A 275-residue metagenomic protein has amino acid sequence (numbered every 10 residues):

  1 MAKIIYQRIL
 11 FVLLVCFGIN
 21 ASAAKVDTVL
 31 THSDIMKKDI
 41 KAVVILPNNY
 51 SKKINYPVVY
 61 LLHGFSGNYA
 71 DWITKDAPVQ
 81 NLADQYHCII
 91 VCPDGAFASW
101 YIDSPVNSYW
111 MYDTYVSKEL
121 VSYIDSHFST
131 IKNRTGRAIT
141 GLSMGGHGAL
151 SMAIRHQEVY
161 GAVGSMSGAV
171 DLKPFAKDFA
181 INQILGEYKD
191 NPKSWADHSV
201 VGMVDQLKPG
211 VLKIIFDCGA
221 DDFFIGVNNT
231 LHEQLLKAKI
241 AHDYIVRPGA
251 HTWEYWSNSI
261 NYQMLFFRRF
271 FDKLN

Functional and structural regions predicted by a protein language model:
M1-I5: N-terminal hydrophobic targeting signals that begin at the initiator methionine
Y6, V12-S22: Hydrophobic h-region of N-terminal signal peptides that target proteins for export in Gram-negative bacteria
Y6-Q7, T28: Generic early N-terminus positional signal peaking at residue ~5-7
A23-N275: Non-catalytic cap/lid and distal C-terminal segments of serine-dependent acyl enzymes
